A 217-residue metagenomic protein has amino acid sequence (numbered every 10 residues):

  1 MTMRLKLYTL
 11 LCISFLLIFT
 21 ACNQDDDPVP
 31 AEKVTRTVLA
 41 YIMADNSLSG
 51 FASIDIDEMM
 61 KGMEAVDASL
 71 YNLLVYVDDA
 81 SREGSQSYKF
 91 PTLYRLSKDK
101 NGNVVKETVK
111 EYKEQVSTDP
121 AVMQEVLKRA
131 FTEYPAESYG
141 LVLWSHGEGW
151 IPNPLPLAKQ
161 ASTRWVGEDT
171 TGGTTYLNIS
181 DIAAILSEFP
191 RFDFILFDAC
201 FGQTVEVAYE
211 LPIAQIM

Functional and structural regions predicted by a protein language model:
M1-T9: Bacterial N-terminal signal peptides that target proteins for export
L10-I18: Bacterial N-terminal signal peptides
L17-T37: Bacterial Sec-dependent N-terminal signal peptides
V34-T37, D67-L73, Y134-G140, F189-F194 (+1 more regions): Loop/turn elements at helix/coil->beta-strand transitions in domains of secreted/extracellular proteins
S47-A52, R82-Q86, G149-N153, G202-V207: Extracytoplasmic/secreted cell-surface and envelope-processing proteins
L48-R82: N-terminal carbohydrate-binding/catalytic regions of secreted carbohydrate-active enzymes
L73-Y139, L143-S145, W150-I151, L157-T174: Substrate-binding cleft of extracellular glycoside hydrolase catalytic domains
V142-I151, L157-M217: Catalytic cores of nucleophile-dependent amide-cleaving enzymes
